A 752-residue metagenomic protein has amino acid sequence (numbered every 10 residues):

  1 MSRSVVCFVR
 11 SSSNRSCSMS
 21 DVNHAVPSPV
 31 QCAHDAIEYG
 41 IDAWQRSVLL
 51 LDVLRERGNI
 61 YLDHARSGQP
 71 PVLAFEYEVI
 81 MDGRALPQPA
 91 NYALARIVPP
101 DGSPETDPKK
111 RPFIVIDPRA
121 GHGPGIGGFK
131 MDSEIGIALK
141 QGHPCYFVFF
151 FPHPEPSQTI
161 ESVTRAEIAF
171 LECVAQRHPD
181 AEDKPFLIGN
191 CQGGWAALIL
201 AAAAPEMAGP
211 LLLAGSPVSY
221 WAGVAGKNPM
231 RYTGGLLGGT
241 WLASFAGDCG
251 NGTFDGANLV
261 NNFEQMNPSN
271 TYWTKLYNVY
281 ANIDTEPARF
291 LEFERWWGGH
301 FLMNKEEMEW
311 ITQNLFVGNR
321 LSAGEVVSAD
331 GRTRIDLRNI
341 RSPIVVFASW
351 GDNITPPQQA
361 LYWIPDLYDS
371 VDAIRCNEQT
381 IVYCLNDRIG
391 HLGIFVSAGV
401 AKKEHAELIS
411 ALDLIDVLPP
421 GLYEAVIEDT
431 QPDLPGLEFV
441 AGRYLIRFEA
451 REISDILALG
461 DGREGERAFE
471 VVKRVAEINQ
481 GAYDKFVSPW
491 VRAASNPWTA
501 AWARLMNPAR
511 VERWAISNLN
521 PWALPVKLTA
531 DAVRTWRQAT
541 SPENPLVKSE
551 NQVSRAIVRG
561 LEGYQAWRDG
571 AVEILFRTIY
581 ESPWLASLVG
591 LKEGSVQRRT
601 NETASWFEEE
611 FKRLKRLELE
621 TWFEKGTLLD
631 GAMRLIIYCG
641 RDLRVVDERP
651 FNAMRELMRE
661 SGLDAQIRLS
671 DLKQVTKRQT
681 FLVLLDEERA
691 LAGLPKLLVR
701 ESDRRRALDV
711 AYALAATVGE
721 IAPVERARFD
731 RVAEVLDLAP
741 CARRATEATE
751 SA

Functional and structural regions predicted by a protein language model:
S18-R55, D180, A197-E309, G436-R537: Alpha/beta-hydrolase-fold enzymes
S20-C32, F151, F316-S322, S328-S342 (+2 more regions): Alpha/beta-hydrolase-fold serine-hydrolase catalytic core, especially in secreted/extracellular enzymes
V30-T106: Catalytic-loop region of hydrolases
P71-L73, V79-P154: Short, surface-exposed "cap/lid" segments of acyl-processing enzymes
S157, A166-K184: Conserved acidic catalytic loop of the alpha/beta-hydrolase fold
I188-G193, A197: Gly/Ala-rich beta-loop-alpha elbow adjacent to hydrolase catalytic centers
V346-A348, D352: Short beta-strand/loop motif that positions the catalytic acidic residue of the alpha/beta-hydrolase fold
G594-A752: Small-residue-enriched hydrophobic alpha-helices in membranes
